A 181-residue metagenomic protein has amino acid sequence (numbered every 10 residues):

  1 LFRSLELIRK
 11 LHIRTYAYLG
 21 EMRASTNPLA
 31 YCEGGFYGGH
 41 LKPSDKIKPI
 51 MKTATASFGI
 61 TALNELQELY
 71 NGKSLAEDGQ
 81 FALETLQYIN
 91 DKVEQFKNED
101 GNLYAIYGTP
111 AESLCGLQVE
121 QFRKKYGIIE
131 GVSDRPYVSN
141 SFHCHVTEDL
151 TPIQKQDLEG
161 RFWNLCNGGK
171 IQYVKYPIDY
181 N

Functional and structural regions predicted by a protein language model:
F2-L11, G79-D91, Y180-N181: Well-ordered, non-membrane alpha-helical segments in soluble/globular domains
F2-T61, E65-Y70, Y176-I178: Structured mid-domain segments that build the active-site/substrate or prosthetic-cofactor binding neighborhood
H12-Y31, E77-D78, V93-G108: Flexible, glycine/charged-enriched surface loops at secondary-structure junctions
Y31-G38, L86-V93, L114-V119: Eukaryote-specific, cytoplasm-facing alpha-helical/coiled-coil scaffolding segments in long proteins
A56, Y104-G108, Q172-V174: Hydrophobic faces of well-ordered beta-strands that scaffold small-molecule active sites in alpha/beta enzyme cores
L69-G79: Glycine-rich tight-turn/loop motif centered on a GG-T
A111-G116, F122-N181: Catalytic alpha/beta core of large soluble enzyme barrels
